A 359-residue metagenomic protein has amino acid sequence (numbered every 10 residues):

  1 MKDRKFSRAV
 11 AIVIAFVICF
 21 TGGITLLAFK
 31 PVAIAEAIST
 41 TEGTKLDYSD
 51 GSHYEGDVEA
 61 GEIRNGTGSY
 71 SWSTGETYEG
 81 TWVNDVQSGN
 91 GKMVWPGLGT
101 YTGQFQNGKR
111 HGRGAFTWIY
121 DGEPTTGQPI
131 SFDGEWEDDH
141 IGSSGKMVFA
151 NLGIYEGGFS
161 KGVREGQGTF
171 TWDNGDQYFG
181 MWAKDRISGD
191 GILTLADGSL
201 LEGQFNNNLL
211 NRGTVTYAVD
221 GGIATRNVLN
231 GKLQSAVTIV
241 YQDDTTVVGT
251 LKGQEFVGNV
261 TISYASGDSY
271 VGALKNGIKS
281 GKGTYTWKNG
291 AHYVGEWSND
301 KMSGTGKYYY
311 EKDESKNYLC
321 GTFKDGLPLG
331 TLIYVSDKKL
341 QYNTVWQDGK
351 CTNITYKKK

Functional and structural regions predicted by a protein language model:
K2, A15, V294-W297: Generic secretory/membrane-interface signal
D3-V13: N-terminal Sec-pathway targeting helices
I12-I18, G22: Hydrophobic helical h-region of N-terminal Sec-dependent signal peptides in bacterial secretory/periplasmic proteins
F20-K359: Glycine/tyrosine- and acidic-biased, solvent-exposed loop/turn segments at the edges of beta-strands
